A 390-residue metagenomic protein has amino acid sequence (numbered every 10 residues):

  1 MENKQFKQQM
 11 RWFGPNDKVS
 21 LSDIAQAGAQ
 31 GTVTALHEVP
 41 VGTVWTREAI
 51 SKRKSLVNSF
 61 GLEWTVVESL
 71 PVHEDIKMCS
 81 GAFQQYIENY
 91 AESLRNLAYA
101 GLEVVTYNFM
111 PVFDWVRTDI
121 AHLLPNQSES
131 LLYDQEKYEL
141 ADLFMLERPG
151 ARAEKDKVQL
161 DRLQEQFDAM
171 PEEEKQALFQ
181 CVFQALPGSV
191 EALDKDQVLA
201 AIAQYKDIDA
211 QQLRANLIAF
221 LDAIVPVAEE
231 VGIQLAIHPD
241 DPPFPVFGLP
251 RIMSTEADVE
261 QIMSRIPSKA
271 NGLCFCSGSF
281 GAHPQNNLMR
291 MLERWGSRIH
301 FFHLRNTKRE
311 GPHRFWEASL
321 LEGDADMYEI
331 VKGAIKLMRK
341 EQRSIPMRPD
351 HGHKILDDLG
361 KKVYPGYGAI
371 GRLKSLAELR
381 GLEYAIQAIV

Functional and structural regions predicted by a protein language model:
M1-K7, G14, S22-A25, D75-C79 (+7 more regions): Histidine-acidic metal/acid-base catalytic patches
G14-H37, L56-F60, N96-V105: Catalytic domains of carbohydrate-active enzymes, especially glycoside hydrolases
Q26-Q30, L62-K77: A short glycine/small-residue-enriched secondary-structure motif
T32, P40-V41, H73-E74, F113-D114 (+1 more regions): Short secondary-structure capping/turn micro-motifs that flank functional sites
A35-S51, F247: Glycine-rich, proline-tolerant flexible connector loops at the mouths of alpha/beta enzymes
L36, V66-E68, T106-P111, P239: Glycine-rich, histidine-containing beta strand-loop boundary motifs that form or position
S69-K77, N108-R117: Aromatic-lined carbohydrate-binding surfaces of glycoside hydrolases
I120-Q212: Extended, charge-rich helix/loop segments that form flexible, surface "patches" used to engage negatively charged
